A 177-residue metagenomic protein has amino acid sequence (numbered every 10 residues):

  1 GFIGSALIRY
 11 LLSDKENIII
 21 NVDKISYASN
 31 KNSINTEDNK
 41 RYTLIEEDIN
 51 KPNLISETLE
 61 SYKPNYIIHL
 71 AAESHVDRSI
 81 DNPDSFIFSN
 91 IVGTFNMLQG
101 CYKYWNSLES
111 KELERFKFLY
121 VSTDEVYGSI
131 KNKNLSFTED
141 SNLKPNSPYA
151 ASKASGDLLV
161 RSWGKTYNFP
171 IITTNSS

Functional and structural regions predicted by a protein language model:
G1-S177: N-terminal Rossmann-like NAD(P)+-binding domain of SDR-like oxidoreductases, especially those catalyzing
